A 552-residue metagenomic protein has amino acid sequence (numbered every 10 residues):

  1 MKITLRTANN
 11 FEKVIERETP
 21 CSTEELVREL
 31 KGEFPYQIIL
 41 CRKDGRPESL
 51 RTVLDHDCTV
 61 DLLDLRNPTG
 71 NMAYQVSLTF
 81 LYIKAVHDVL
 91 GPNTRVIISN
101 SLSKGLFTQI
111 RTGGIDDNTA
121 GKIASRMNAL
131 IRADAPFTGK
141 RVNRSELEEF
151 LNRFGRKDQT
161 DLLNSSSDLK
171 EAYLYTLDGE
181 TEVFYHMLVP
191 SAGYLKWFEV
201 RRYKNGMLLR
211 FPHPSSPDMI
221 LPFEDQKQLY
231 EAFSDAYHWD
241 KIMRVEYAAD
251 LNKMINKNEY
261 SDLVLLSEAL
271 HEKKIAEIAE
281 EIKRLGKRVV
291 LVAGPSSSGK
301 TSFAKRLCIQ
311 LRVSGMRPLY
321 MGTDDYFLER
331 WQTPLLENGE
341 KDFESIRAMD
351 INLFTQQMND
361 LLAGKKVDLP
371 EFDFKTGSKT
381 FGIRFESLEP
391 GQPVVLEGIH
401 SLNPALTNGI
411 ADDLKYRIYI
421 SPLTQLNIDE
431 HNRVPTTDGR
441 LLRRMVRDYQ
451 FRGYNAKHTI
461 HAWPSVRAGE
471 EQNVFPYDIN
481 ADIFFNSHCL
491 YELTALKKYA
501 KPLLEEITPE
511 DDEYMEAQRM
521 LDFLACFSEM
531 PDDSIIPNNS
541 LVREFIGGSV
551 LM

Functional and structural regions predicted by a protein language model:
M1-T79, I83-L102, G113-I115, S125-A129: Ubiquitin-like/PB1-type beta-grasp interaction modules and other compact soluble beta-rich domains
T52-D55, T59-N71, A85, R95-K273 (+1 more regions): Auxiliary tRNA-acceptor-end handling modules of aminoacyl-tRNA synthetases
V290-V292: Hydrophobic anchor at the beta1->P-loop junction of P-loop NTPases
K300: Conserved lysine of the Walker
F303, L307: Hydrophobic positions on the alpha1 helix immediately C-terminal to the Walker A/P-loop
L319-M321, L328, Q332-T376: Conserved nucleotide-sensing/catalytic segment adjacent to the nucleotide-binding pocket in NTP-handling enzymes
T355-D413, I460-Y477: Glycine-rich phosphate-binding loop used to anchor ATP phosphates in small-molecule kinases, encompassing both
T407-M552: Conserved NTP phosphate-binding and transfer environment spanning the P-loop NTPase/kinase superfamily
